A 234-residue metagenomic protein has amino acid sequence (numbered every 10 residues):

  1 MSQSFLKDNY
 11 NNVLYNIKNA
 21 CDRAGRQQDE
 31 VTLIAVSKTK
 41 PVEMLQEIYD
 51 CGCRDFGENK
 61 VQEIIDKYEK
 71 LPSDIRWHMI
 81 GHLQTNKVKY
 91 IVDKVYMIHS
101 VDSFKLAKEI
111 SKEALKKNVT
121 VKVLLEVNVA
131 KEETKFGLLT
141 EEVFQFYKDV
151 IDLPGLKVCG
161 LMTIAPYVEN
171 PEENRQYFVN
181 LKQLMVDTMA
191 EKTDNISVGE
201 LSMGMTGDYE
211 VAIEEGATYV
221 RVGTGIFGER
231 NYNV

Functional and structural regions predicted by a protein language model:
M1-G207, I213-E215: Conserved alpha/beta-domain cores
M1-N11, G223-V234: Alpha/beta catalytic cores of nucleotide-metabolism and tRNA/nucleoside-modifying enzymes
A190, E210-E214, I226-V234: Expand to "…catalyze enediolate/carbanion chemistry for C-C bond making/breaking, isomerization, decarboxylation
